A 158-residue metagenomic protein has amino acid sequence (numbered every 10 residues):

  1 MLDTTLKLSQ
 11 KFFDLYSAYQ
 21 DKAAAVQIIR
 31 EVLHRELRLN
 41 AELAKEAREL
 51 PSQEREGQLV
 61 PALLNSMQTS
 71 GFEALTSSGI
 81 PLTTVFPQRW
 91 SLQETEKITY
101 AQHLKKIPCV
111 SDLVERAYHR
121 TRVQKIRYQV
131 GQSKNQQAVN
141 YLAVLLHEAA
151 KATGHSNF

Functional and structural regions predicted by a protein language model:
M1-A23: Short, cationic, amphipathic peptide segments
Q27, E31-F158: Interfacial alpha-helical end/capping and short helix-turn segments at domain and membrane boundaries
